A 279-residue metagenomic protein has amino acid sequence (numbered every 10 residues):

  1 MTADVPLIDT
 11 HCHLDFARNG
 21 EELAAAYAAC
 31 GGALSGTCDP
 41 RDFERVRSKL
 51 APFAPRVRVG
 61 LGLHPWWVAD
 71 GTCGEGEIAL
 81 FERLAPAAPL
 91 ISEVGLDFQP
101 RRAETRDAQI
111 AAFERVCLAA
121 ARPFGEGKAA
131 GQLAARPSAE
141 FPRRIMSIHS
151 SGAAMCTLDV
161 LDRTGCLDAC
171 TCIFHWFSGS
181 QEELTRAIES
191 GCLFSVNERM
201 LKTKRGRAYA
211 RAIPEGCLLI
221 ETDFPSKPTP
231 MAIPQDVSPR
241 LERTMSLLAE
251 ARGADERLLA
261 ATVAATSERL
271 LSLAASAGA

Functional and structural regions predicted by a protein language model:
M1-A279: Mid-domain alpha/beta scaffold segments of enzyme catalytic cores
